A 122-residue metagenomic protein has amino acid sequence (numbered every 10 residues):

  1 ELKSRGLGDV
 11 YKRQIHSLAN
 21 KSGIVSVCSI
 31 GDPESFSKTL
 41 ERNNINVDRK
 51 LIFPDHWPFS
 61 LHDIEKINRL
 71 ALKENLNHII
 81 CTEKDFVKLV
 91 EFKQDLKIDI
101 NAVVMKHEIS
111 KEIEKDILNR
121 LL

Functional and structural regions predicted by a protein language model:
E1-Y11: Single conserved hydrophobic/aromatic residue that forms the stacking wall/gate of nucleotide- or nucleobase-binding
I15-L61, L118: Redox- and metal-dependent alpha/beta enzyme cores, enriched for Fe-S-associated oxidoreductases and cofactor-handling
L18-K21, E74, K93-I98: Short, conserved loop/helix-junction motifs that constitute active-site signature segments in enzyme catalytic cores
S35, F59-L61, V87-F92, S110-I113: Short active-site-adjacent structural elements
L40-R42, L89-K97, I117: Short, aromatic/basic amphipathic alpha-helical patches
P54-P58, K97-L122: Short, flexible loop segments at boundaries between secondary-structure elements
P58-N77, K84-F86: A short, acidic, amphipathic alpha-helical segment used as a generic capping/interface helix at domain edges
H78-E83, N101-V104: Conserved active-site loop/cleft motifs that coordinate metal ions or position small ligands
